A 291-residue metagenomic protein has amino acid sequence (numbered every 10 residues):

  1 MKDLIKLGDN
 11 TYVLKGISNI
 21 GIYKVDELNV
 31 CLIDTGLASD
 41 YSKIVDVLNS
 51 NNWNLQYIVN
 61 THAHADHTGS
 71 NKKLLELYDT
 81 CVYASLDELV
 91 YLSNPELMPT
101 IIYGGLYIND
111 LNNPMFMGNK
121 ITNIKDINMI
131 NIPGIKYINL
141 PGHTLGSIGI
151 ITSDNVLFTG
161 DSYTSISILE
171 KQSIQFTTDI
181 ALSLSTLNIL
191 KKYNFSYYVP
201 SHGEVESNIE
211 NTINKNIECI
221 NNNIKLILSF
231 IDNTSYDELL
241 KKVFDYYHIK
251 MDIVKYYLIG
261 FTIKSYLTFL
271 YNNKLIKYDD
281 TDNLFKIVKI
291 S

Functional and structural regions predicted by a protein language model:
M1-N51, G149-G160, S165: Conserved beta-strand hairpin/beta-sheet module of binuclear metal-dependent hydrolase folds, prominently
N19, S42, N49, Y78-Y83 (+6 more regions): A structural signal for the main folded, soluble domain(s) of proteins
L28, N52-L55, D79, F195 (+1 more regions): A general structural motif
I33-G36, Q56-H64, Y83-L86, I138-G142 (+2 more regions): Active-site neighborhood of phospho(di)ester-bond hydrolases with catalytic His/Asp-centered motifs
S39-S42, D46-I130: Active-site HxH/HxHxD metal-binding segment of metal-dependent hydrolases
T68, S183, I263: Aromatic/hydrophobic pocket-lining residues that form the small-molecule binding cavity in soluble enzyme cores
K136-N222: Metallo-beta-lactamase
L226-S291: C-terminal regulatory/interaction regions
